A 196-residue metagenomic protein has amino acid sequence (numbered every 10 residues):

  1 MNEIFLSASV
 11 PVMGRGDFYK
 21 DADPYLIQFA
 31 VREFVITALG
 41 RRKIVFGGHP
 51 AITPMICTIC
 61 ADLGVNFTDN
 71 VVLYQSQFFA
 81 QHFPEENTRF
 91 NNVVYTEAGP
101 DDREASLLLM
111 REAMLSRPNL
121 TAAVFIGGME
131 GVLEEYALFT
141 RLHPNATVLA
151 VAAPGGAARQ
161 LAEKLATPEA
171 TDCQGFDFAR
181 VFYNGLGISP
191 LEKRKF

Functional and structural regions predicted by a protein language model:
M1-I4: Extreme N-terminal starter segment of soluble prokaryotic enzymes
S7-F196: Acidic/glycine-enriched connector segments
